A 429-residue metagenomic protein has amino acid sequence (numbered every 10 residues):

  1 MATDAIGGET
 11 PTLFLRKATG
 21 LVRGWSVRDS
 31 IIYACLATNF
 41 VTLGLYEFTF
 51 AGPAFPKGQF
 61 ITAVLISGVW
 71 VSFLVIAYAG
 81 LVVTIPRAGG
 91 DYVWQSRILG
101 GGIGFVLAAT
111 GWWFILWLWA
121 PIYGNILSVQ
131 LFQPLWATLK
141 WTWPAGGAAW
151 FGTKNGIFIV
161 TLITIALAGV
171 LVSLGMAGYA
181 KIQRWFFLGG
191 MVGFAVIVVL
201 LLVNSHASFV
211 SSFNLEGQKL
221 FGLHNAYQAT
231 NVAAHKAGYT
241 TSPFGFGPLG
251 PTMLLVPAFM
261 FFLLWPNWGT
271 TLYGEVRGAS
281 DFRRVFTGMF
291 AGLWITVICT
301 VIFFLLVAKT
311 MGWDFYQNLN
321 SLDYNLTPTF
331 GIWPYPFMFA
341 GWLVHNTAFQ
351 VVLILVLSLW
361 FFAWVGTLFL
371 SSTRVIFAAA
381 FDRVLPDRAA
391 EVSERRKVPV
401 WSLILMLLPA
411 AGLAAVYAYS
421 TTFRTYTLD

Functional and structural regions predicted by a protein language model:
M1-I61, V71-I76, I197, F213-A233: Membrane-interface "cap" regions at the ends of multi-pass membrane proteins
L13-T19, F55-I61, Y78-F105, L131 (+4 more regions): Flexible loop linkers connecting adjacent transmembrane helices in multi-pass alpha-helical membrane transporters
K17-G24, G90, L174-R184, L264-F303 (+1 more regions): Hydrophobic, small-residue-rich membrane helices and short re-entrant helix-turn-helix hairpins that build
W25, F158-N225, L264, F286-T296: Membrane-interface loop-to-helix entry segments
D29-L45, T161-T164, F221-T310, V344-S371: Hydrophobic, membrane-embedded alpha-helices of multi-pass small-molecule transporters
F48-V64, W143-N155, A177-F187, N318-D323 (+4 more regions): Transmembrane helix-loop boundary segments of multi-pass membrane transporters
S72-I165, G169, S173, F362 (+1 more regions): Hydrophobic transmembrane alpha-helices that form the core helical bundles of multi-pass secondary transporters
V93-G100, W136-T138, Y227, G238 (+2 more regions): TM-loop-TM module centered on a large, flexible mid-protein loop between adjacent transmembrane helices in multi-pass
